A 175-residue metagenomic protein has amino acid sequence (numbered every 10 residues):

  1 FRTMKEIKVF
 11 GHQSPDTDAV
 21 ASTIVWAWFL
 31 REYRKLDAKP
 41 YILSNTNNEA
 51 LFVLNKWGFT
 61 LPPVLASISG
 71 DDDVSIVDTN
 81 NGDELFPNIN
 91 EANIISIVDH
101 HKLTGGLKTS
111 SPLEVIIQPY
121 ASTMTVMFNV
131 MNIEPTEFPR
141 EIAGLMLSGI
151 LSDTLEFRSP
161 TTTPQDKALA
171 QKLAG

Functional and structural regions predicted by a protein language model:
F1-G175: Replace "Mg2+/Mn2+-dependent" with "divalent metal-dependent
